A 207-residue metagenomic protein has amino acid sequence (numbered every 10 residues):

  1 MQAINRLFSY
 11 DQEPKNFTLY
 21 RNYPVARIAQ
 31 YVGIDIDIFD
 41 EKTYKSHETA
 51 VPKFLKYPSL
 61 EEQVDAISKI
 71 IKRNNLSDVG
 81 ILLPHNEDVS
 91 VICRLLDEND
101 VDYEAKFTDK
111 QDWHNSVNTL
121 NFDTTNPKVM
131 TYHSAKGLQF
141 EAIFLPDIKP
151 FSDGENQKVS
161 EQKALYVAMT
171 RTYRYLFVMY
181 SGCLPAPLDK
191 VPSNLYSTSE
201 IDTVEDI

Functional and structural regions predicted by a protein language model:
M1, N5-R27, V32, T43-S46 (+3 more regions): Core RecA-like ATPase module of SF1/SF2 helicases and allied nucleic-acid translocases
V32-I38: Proline-centered turn/helix-capping motifs that create local helix->coil transitions or kinks
D40-E41, Q63: Acidic, serine/threonine- and glycine-rich low-complexity intrinsically disordered segments that serve as flexible
Y44-P58: Acidic/glycine-enriched edge-of-secondary-structure segments
F54-S77: Conserved interdomain hinge at the start of the Helicase C-terminal
D65, S90, A186: Alpha-helical elements of the RecA-like P-loop NTPase motor core of helicases
Y180-P185: Short beta-alpha junction loops
